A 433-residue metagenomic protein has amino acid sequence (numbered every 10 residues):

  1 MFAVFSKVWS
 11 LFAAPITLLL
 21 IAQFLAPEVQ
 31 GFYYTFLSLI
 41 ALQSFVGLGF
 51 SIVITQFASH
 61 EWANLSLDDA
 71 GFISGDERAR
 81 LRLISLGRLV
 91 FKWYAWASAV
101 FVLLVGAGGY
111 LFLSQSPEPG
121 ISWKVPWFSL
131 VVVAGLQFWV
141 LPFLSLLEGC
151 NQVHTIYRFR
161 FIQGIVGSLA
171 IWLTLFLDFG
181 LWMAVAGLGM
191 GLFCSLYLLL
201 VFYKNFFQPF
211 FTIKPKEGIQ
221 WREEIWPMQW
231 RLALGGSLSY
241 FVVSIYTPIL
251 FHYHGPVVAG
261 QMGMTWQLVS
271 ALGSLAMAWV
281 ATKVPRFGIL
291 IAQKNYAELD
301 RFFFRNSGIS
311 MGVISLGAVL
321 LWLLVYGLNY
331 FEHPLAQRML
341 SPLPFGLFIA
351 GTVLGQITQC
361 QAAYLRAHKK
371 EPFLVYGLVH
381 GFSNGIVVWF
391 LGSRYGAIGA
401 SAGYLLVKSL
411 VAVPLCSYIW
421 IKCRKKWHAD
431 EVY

Functional and structural regions predicted by a protein language model:
M1-H60, N64, W230-V257: Signature of the first transmembrane helix
Y34, A70-W96, I225-Q229, N295-G312 (+1 more regions): Interfacial transmembrane-helix starts/ends
F36-L48, G235, S239, V243-I245 (+4 more regions): Transmembrane helix-bundle signature of multi-pass secondary active exporters and lipid flippases
L48-E77, V269, G273-K294, A367: Helix-loop junctions and terminal segments of transmembrane helices in multi-pass membrane transport/translocation
G109-L130, P256-V257, A297, L323-V353: Interfacial segments at transmembrane-helix termini and the short loops linking adjacent helices
F128, Y157-F207, S383, A397-I421: Hydrophobic alpha-helical transmembrane segments
G135-R160, G346, A350-G377: Membrane-interface junctions at transmembrane-helix termini in multi-pass inner-membrane proteins
L181-G187, L199-V243, K294-A297, C423-Y433: Interhelical loop/hinge segments that connect adjacent transmembrane helices in multipass membrane
